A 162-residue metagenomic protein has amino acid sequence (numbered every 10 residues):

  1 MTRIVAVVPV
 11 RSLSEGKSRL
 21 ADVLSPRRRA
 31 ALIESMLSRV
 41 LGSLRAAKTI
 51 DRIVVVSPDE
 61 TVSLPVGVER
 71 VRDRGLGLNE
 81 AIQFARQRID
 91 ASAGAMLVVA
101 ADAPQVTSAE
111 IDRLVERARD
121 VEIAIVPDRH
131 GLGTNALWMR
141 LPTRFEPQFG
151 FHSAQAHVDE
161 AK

Functional and structural regions predicted by a protein language model:
M1-L20: N-terminal nucleotide-binding beta1-loop-alpha1 segment
R3-V8, L37, R52-I53: Hydrophobic targeting segments
I33-I50: A short, N-terminal amphipathic alpha-helix
R45-R70: Acidic donor-binding segment of Leloir-type glycosyltransferases
P65-L97: Short phosphate-binding loop-to-helix
A100-P104: The conserved acidic donor/metal-binding loop of glycosyltransferases
Q105-G133: Conserved donor-nucleotide/metal-binding helix-loop-beta segment in metal-dependent transferases, i.e., the alpha-helix
L141-K162: Active-site oxyanion/phosphate-handling segment shared across diverse enzymes
